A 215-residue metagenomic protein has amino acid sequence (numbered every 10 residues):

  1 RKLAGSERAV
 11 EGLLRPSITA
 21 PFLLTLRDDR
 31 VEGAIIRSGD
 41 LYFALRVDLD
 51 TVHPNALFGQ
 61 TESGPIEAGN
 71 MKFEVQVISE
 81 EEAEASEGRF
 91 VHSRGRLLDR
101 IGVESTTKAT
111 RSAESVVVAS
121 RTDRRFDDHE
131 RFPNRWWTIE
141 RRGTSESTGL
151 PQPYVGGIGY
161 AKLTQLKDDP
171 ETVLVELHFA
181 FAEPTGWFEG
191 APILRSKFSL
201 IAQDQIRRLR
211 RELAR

Functional and structural regions predicted by a protein language model:
R1-R215: Eukaryotic helix-grip
